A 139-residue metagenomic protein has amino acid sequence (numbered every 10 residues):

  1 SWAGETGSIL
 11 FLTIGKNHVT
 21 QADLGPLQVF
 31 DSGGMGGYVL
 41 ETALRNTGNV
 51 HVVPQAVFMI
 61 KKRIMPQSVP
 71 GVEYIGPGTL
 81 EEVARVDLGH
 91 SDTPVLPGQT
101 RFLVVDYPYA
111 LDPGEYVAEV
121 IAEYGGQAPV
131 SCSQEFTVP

Functional and structural regions predicted by a protein language model:
S1-A3, S8-L12, D23: Compact, aliphatic and Gly/Pro-tolerant "microcore" segments centered on a short helix or tight beta-hairpin and their
S1-T6, L44-P139: Extended, well-structured beta-strand/loop surface patches that form recognition or cofactor-anchoring regions within
E5-G7, V19, G37-V39, V53: Extracytoplasmic
L10-K16, V138-P139: Interdomain boundary/hinge segments at the C-termini of tandem beta-sandwich modules
L12-I14, P26, T42-N46: Short, structured patches in soluble enzyme cores that scaffold and shape functional sites
G15-S32: Low-complexity, acidic Ser/Thr/Pro/Gly-rich terminal tails and inter-domain linkers that flank the onset of structured
V29-L44, V52: Contiguous beta-strand segments within globular domains
